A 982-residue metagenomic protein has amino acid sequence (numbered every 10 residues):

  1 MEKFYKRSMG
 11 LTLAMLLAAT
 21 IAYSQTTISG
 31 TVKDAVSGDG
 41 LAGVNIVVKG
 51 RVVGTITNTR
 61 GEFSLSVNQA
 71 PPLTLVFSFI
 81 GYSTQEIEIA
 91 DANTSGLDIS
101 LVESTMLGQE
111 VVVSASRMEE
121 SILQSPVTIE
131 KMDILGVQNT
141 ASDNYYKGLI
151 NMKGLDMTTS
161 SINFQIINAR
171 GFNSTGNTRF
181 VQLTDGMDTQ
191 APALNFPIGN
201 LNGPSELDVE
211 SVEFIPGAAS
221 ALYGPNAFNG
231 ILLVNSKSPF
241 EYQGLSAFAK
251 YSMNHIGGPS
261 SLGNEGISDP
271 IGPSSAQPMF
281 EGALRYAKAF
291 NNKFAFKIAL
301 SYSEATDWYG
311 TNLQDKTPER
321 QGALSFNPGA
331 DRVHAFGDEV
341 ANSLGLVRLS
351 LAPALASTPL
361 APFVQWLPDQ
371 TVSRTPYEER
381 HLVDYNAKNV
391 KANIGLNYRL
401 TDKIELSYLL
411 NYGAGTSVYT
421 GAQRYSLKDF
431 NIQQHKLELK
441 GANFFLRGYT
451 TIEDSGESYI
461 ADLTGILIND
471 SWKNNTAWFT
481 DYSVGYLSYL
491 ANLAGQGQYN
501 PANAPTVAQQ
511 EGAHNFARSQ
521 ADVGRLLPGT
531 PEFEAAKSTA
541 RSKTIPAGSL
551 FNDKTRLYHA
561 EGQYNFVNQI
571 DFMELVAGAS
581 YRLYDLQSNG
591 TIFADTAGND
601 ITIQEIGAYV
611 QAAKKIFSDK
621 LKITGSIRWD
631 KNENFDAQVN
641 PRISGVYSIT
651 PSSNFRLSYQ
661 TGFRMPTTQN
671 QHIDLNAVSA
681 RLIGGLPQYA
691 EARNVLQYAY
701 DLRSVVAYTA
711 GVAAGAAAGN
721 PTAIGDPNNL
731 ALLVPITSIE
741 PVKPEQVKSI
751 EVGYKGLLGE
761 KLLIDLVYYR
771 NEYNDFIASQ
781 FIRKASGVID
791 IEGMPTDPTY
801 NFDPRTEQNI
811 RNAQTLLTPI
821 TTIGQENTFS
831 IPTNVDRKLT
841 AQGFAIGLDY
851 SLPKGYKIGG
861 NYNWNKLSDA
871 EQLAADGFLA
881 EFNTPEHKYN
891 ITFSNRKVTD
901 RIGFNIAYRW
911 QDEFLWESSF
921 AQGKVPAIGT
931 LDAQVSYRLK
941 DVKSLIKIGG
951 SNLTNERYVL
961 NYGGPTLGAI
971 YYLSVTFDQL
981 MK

Functional and structural regions predicted by a protein language model:
T31-S37, A42-R51, T74-S83, A90-Q138: Short, acidic, small-residue-rich periplasmic hinge/interaction motif at the N-terminus of Gram-negative outer-membrane
S64-S66, M187-P216, K237: Short acidic/polar hinge/loop motifs at secondary-structure boundaries that mediate gating or recognition
S66, S121, I129, Y146-A191 (+1 more regions): Extracytoplasmic beta-strand/coil segments of soluble accessory domains associated with Gram-negative outer-membrane
T178, L207-E210, A221-L233, S238-Q314 (+1 more regions): Outer-membrane beta-barrel translocator/receptor signature
A287-K293, A299-A305, A387, N431-H435 (+6 more regions): Conserved C-terminal beta-signal and adjacent last beta-strands/turns of outer-membrane beta-barrel proteins
N389-Q433, L575-Y584, N589, N599-V646 (+2 more regions): Surface-exposed extracellular loop regions of Gram-negative outer-membrane beta-barrel proteins
Q688-T828: Membrane-embedded beta-barrel scaffold of Gram-negative outer-membrane proteins
K761, D765-L915, T976-M981: Gram-negative outer-membrane beta-barrel transporters
